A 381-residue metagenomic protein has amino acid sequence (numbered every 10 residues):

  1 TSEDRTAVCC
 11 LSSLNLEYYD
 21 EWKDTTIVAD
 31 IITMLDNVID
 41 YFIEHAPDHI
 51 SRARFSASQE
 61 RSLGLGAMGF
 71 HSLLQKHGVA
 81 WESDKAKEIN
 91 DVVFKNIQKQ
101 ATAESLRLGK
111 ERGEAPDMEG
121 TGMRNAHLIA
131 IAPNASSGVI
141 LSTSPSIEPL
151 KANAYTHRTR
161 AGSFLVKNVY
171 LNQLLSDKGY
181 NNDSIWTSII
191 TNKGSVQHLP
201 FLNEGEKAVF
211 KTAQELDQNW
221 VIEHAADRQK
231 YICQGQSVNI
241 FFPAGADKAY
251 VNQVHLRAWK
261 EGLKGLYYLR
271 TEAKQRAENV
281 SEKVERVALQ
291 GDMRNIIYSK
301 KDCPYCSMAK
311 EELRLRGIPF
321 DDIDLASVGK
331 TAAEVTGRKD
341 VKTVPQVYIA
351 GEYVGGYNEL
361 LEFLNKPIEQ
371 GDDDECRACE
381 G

Functional and structural regions predicted by a protein language model:
T1-A57, G69-H77, T143-S144, E148-V169 (+2 more regions): Function-dense linear segments that define catalytic or interfacial modules in macromolecule-processing proteins
D30-S58, S62, L74-N134, E204-K207: Internal maturation/activation junctions in enzymes
I39-E44, I129-A288: Catalytic alpha/beta core of large soluble enzyme barrels
Q290-I323: Local sequence-structure signature of Cys/Sec-based thiol-disulfide redox active-site neighborhoods
S299-D302, T343, E375: Short pre-active-site segment immediately N-terminal to redox-active cysteine/selenocysteine motifs in thiol-based
I323-K342: Thioredoxin-like thiol-disulfide oxidoreductase module
I349-Q370: Non-catalytic, surface beta->alpha helical segment in thiol-disulfide oxidoreductase systems
Q370-G381: Short acidic, low-complexity intrinsically disordered linear motifs used for protein-protein interactions
